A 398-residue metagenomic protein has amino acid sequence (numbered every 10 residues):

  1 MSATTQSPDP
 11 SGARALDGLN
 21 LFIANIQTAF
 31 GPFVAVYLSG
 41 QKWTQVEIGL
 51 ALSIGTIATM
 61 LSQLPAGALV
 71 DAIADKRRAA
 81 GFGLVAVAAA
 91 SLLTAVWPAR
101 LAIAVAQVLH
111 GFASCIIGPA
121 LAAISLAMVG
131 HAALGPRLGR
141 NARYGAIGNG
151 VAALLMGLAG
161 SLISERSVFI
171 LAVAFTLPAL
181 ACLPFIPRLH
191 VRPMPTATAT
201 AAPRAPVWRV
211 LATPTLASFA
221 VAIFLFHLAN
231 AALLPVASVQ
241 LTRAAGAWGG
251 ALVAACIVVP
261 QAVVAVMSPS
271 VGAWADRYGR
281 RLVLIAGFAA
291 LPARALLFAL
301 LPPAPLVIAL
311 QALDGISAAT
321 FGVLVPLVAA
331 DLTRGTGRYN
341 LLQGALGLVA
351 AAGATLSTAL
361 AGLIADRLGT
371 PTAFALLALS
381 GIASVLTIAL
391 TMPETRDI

Functional and structural regions predicted by a protein language model:
S2-S11, L189-F219: Juxtamembrane intracellular "pre-TM" segments in multi-pass secondary transporters
Q6-T56, S218, A222, H227-L241: Helix-loop boundary and gating motifs at the non-cytosolic
Q27, L109-L121, L313-V325: Core transmembrane helices of Major Facilitator Superfamily
L50-A68, V258-S270: Central cavity-lining transmembrane alpha-helices of secondary-active solute carriers, predominantly the Major
S62-D75, G160, M267-G279, A365: Helix-to-loop junctions at the C-terminal end of transmembrane segments in multipass secondary transporters
R78-L92, V173, L282-L297: Structural signature of the two symmetry-related core transmembrane helices
V108-G145, V328, G335-G337: Cytoplasmic helix-loop-helix junction between adjacent transmembrane helices in 12-TM secondary transporters
V168-P184, F374-A389: Symmetry-related core transmembrane helices of the 12-TM Major Facilitator Superfamily/SLC fold
